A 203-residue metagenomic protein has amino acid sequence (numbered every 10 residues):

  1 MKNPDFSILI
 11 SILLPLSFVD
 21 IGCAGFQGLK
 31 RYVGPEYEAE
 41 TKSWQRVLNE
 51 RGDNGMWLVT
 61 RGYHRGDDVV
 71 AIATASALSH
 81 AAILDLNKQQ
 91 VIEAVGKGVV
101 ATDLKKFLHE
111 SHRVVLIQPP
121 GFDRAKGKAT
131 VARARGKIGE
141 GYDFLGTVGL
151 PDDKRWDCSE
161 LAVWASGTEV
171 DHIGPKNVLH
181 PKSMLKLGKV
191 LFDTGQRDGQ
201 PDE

Functional and structural regions predicted by a protein language model:
M1-I10: Bacterial N-terminal signal peptides that target proteins for export
L9-D20: Bacterial N-terminal signal peptides
C23-D85: N-terminal accessory segments that precede or flank the first globular/catalytic domain
A24-R31, G149-E203: Activation targets extended, charge/polar-rich intrinsically disordered C-terminal tails
N49, K128-R135, K182-G188: Generic detector of well-ordered alpha-helical segments enriched in charged/polar residues, highlighting helical
T60-F122, Y142-D153: Glycine-rich catalytic cores of cysteine/serine-nucleophile enzymes that process amide/ester linkages in cell-envelope
D67, I117-K176: Active-site nucleophile-His-acid catalytic modules used for acyl/amide transfer and hydrolysis across diverse enzymes
